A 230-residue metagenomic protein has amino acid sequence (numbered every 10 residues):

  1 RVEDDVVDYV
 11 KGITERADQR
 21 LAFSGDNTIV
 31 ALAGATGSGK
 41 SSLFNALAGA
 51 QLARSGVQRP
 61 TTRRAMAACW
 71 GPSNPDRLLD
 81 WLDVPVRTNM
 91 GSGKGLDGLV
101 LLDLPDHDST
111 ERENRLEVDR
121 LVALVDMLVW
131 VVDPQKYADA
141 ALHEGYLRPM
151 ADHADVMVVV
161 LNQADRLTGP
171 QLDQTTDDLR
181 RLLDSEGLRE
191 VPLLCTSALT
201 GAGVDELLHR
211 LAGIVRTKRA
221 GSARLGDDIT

Functional and structural regions predicted by a protein language model:
R1-L104: Conserved G1/Walker A P-loop phosphate-binding module
V2-D5, Y9, E113, Q171 (+1 more regions): Catalytic cores of large soluble enzymes that bind and process phosphate-bearing ligands
V57, Q135, G221-L225: Short, polar/charged, Gly/Pro-enriched helix-capping and turn/loop motifs at alpha-helix termini and inter-helix linkers
Q58-T61, G71, H107, Q135-K136 (+2 more regions): Short beta->alpha junction loops/turns
L79-V100, P105-V191: Conserved C-terminal guanine-recognition region of P-loop GTPase G domains, centered on the G4
V158, A164-T230: C-terminal end of P-loop GTPase domains and the immediately downstream helical coupling element
